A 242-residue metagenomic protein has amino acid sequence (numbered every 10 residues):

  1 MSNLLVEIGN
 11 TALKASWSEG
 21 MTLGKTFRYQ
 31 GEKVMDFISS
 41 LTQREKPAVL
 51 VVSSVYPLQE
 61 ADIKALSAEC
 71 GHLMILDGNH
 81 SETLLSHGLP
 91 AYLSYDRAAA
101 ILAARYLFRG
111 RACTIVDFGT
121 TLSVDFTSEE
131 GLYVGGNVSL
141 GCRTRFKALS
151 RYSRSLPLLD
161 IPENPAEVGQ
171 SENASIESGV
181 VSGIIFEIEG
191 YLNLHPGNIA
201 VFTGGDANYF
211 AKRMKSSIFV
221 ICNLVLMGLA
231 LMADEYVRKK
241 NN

Functional and structural regions predicted by a protein language model:
M1-E82: N-terminal glycine/serine-rich phosphate-binding loop of ATP-dependent small-molecule kinases, especially carbohydrate
M1-G24, A104, R111-Y133, L149 (+1 more regions): Gly/Thr-rich phosphate-binding beta-strand-loop-beta motif of the actin/hexokinase/Hsp70
A12, V52-A61, S178, G197-M214: Glycine-rich phosphate-binding loops at beta-strand->alpha-helix junctions
K25, G71-D77, Y133-V138, S217-L226: Short hydrophobic/aromatic-enriched beta-strand-loop microsegments
L66-A104: Glycine/small-residue-rich loop that forms an oxyanion/phosphate-binding "nest" at active or ligand-binding sites
Y92-A104, R111, P157-E167, V237-N242: A polyampholytic, Gly/Pro-enriched intrinsically disordered region
S139-H195: Active-site rim beta-loop-alpha module in soluble metabolic enzymes
I218-N242: Glycine-rich phosphate-binding/hydrolytic loop that grips phosphoryl groups
